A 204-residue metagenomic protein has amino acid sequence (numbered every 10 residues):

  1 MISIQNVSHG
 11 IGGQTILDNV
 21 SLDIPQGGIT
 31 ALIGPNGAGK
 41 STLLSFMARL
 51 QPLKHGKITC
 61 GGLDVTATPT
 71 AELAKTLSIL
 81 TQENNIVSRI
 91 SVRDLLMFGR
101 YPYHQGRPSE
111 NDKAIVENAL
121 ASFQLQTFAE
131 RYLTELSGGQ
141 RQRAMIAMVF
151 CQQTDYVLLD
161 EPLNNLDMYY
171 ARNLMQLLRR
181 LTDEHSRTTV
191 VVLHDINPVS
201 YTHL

Functional and structural regions predicted by a protein language model:
I33-P35: The feature captures the beta-strand-to-loop junction immediately N-terminal to the Walker
A48: Helix-to-loop junction immediately C-terminal to a conserved catalytic motif
G56-D64, L73: Conserved ABC transporter NBD signature motif
Y132-L136, Q140: Conserved ABC ATPase signature
V157-E161: Catalytic Walker B motif of ABC-type/P-loop ATPase nucleotide-binding domains
T202-H203: Conserved small/polar residues in nucleotide/adenosyl-binding loops
